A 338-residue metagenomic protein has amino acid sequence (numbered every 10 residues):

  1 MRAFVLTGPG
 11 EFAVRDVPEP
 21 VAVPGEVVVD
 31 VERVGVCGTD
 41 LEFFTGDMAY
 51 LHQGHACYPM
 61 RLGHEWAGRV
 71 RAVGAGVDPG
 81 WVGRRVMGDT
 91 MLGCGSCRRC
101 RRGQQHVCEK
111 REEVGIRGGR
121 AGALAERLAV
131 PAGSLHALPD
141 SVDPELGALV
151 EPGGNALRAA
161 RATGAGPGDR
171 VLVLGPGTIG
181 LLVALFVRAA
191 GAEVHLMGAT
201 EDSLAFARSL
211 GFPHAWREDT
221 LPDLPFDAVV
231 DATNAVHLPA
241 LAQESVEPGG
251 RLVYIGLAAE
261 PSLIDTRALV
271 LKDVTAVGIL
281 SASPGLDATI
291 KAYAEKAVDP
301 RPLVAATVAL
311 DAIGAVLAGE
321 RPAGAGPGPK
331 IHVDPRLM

Functional and structural regions predicted by a protein language model:
M1, A240, S283-M338: C-terminal hydrophobic helical "lid"/dimerization subdomain of Rossmann-like NAD(P)H-dependent oxidoreductases
P20-V34, A49-R98, P139-S141: Glycine-rich beta-strand-centered segment in the early N-terminal region that forms part of a ligand/cofactor-binding
G35, G74, M91, T233-N234 (+2 more regions): Short glycine-/small-residue-rich Rossmann-like dinucleotide-binding loops
H64, C94-L174: NAD(P)H dinucleotide-binding glycine-rich loop of Rossmann-like/cofactor-binding domains, especially the beta1-alpha1
W81, V142-E218: Mid-domain Rossmann-like dinucleotide-binding core that forms the NAD(H)/NADP(H) cofactor-binding site
T163, R170, H195, E201 (+2 more regions): Glycine-rich cofactor phosphate-binding loops and adjacent beta1-alpha1 units of small-molecule cofactor enzyme domains
I255-A259, I279-A282, V308: Short strand-turn motif at the edge of the Rossmann-like AdoMet-binding core
